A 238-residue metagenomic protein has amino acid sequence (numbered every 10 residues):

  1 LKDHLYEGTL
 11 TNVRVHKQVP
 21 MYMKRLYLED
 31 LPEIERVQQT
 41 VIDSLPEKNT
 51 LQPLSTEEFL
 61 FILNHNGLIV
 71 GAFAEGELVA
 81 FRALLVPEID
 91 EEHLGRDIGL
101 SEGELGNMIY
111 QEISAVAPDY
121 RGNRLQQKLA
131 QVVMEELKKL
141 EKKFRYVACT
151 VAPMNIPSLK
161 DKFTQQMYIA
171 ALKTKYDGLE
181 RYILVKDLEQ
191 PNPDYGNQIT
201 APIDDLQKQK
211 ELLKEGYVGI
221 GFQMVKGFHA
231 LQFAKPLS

Functional and structural regions predicted by a protein language model:
D3-E57, N64-A74, L78, Y195-P202: Short amphipathic alpha-helix that is part of the acyltransferase structural core
F59-G71, A80-A83, P87-E92, I220 (+1 more regions): A short helix-loop-beta-strand connector motif used in the catalytic cores of GNAT acetyltransferases and, in some
E77-I113: Conserved acyl-donor/pantetheine-binding loop and adjacent beta-alpha core of acyl/acetyltransferases and related
I89, T150, F163-I183, V218-K226: Conserved catalytic-core motifs of GNAT/GCN5-like acyltransferases
Y110-P118, G122-K138, T164: Conserved acetyl-CoA-binding loop-helix of GNAT-fold acetyltransferases
L137-A152: Conserved GNAT acetyl-CoA-binding A-motif
S158-K162: Conserved active-site tyrosine of GNAT-family acetyltransferases
K175-D204, G227-S238: C-terminal "cap" of GNAT-fold acetyltransferases
